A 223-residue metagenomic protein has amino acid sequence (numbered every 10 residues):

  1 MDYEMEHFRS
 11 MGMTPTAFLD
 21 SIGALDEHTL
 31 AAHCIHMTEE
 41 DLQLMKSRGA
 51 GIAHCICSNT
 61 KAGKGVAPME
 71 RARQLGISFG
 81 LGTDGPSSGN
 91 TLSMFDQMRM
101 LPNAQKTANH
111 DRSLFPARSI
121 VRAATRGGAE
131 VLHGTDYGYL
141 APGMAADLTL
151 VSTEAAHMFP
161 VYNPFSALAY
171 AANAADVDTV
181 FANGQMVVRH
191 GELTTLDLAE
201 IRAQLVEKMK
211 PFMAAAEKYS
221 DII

Functional and structural regions predicted by a protein language model:
M1-G51, G63-F79: Histidine/acidic residue-rich metal-binding segments in metalloenzymes
I22-A24, H28, E70-A155, A171-N173: His/Asp/Glu-enriched, well-ordered alpha-helical/loop segment that forms or immediately abuts the divalent-metal
C34-I35, K106, E154, Q185: Flexible loop residues that form catalytic and substrate-binding hotspots at small-molecule/glycan-binding clefts
H36, T60-K61, E130-L132: Active-site glycine- and acidic-residue-rich loops that bind and position anionic ligands or nucleotide-like cofactors
L44-C55, V206-A215: Short, electropositive alpha-helical surface patch
I56-T60, D84-S87: Short, acidic/turn-prone active-site loops that include or flank metal/cofactor- and phosphate-binding residues
A62-V66, N90-L92, P160: Short, charged, surface-exposed secondary-structure boundary motifs
A124-I223: Active-site microenvironment of metallo-dependent hydrolases
